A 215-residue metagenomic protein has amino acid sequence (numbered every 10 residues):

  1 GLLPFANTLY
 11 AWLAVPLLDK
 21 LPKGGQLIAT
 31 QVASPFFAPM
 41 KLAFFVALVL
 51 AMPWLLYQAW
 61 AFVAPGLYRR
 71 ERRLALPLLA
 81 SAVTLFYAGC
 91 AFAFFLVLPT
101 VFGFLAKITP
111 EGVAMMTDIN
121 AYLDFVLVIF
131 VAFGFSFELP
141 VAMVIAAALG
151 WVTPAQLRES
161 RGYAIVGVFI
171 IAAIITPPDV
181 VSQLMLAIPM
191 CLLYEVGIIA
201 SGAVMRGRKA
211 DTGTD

Functional and structural regions predicted by a protein language model:
G1-D215: Membrane topogenic/interface segments and analogous intrinsically disordered interaction regions
